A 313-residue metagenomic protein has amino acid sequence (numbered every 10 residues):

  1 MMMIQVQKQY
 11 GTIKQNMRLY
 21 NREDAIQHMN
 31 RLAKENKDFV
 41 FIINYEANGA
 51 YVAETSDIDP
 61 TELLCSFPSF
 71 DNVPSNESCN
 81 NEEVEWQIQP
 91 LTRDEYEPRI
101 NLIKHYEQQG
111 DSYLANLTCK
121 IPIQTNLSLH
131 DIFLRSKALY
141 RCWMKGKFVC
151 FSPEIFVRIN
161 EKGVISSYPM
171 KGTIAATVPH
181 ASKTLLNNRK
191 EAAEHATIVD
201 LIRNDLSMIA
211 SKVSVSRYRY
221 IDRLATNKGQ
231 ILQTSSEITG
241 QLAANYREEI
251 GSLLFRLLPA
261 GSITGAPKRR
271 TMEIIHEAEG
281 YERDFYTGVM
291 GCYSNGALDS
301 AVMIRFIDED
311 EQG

Functional and structural regions predicted by a protein language model:
M2-G313: Extended alpha-helical targeting/anchoring segments, especially N-terminal organellar/secretory targeting helices
